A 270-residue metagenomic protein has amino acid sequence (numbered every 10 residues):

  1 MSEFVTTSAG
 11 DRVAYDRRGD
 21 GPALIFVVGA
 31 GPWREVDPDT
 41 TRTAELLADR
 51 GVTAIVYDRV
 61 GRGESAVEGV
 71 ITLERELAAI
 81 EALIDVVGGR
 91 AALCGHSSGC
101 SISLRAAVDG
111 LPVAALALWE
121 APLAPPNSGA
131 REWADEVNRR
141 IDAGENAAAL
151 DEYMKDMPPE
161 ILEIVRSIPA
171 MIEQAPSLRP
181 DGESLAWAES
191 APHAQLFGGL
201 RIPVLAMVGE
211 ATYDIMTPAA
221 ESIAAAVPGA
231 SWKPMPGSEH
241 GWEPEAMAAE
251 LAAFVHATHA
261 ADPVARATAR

Functional and structural regions predicted by a protein language model:
F4-E64: Conserved HGGG/HGGXW glycine-rich cap/lid loop of the alpha/beta-hydrolase fold
A44-D49, V56-A91: Active-site loop/oxyanion-hole signature of alpha/beta-hydrolase fold enzymes
D58-R62, P122, P236-S238: Short beta-to-alpha linker loops that shape the active-site pocket of alpha/beta-hydrolase fold enzymes
G95-C100: Conserved alpha/beta-hydrolase "nucleophile elbow" surrounding the catalytic nucleophile
S101-A143: Flexible "cap/lid" loop of the alpha/beta hydrolase fold
G144-G182: Conserved alpha/beta-hydrolase catalytic His-Asp/Glu region
A170-A225, K233-P244: Conserved serine/cysteine hydrolase catalytic core
P228-R270: Catalytic active-site module of serine/aspartate enzymes centered on a nucleophile-bearing elbow/loop
